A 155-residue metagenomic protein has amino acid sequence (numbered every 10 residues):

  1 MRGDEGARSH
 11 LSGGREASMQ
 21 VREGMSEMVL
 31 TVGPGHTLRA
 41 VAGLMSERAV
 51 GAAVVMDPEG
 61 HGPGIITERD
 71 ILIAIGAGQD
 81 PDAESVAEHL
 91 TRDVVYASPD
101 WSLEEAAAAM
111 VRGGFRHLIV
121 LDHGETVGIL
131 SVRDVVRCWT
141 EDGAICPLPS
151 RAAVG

Functional and structural regions predicted by a protein language model:
E5, R15, A40, V50-G51 (+2 more regions): N-terminal cationic amphipathic segment used for targeting or macromolecule association
L11-M28, T67-Y96, S102-V111, T126-V127 (+1 more regions): Tandem CBS (Bateman) regulatory domains
G24, M45-R48, A53-R69, M110 (+1 more regions): A glycine-centered beta-loop-beta connector
T31-A49, M56, A97-G114, L121-D122 (+1 more regions): The conserved cystathionine-beta-synthase
